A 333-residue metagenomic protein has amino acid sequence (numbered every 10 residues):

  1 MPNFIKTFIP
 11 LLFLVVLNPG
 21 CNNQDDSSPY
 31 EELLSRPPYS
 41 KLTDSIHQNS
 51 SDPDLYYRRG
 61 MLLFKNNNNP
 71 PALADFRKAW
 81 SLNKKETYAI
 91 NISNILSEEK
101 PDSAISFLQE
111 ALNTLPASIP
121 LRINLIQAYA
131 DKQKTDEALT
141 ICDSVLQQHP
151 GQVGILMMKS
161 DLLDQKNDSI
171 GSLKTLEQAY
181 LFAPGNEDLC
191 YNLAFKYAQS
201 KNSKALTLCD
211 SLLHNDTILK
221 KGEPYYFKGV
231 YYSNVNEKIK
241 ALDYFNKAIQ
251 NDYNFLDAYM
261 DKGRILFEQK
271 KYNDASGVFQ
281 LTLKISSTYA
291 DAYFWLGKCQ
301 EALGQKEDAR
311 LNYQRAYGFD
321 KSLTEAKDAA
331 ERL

Functional and structural regions predicted by a protein language model:
G20-N91, S97-E98, S106, A330: N-terminal leader/linker segments that initiate helical-solenoid repeat arrays
S45, K78-A79, E110-A111, S144-V145 (+5 more regions): Canonical positions in the second alpha-helix
Q48, S81-L82, T114, Q148-H149 (+5 more regions): Structural marker of alpha-solenoid helical repeat scaffolds
P53-D54, E86-Y88, I119-P120, V153-G154 (+5 more regions): Helix-start (N-cap) detector for alpha-helical repeat units in TPR-like alpha-solenoids, especially tetratricopeptide
R58, N91-N94, N124, M158 (+5 more regions): Canonical tetratricopeptide repeat
K65, S97-E99, D131-K132, Q165-K166 (+5 more regions): Register position in tetratricopeptide repeats
